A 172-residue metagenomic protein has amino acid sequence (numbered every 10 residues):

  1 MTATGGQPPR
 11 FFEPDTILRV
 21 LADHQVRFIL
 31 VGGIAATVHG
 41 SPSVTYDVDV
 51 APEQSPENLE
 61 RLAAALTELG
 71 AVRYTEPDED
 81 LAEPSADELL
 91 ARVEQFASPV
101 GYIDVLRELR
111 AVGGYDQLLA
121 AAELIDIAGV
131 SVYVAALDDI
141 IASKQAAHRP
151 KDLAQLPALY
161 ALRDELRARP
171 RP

Functional and structural regions predicted by a protein language model:
M1-P172: Compositionally biased terminal segments of proteins
